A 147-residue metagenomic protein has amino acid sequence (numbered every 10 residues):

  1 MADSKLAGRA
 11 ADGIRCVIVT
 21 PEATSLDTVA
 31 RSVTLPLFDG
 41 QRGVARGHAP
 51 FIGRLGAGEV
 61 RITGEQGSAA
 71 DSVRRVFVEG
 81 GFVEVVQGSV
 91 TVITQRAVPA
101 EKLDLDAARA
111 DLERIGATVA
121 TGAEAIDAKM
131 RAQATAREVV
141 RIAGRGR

Functional and structural regions predicted by a protein language model:
M1-V19, T24, A123, R145: N-terminal export/targeting signal detector
V17-R109: Compact, glycine-rich, soluble single-domain proteins
A97-R147: Acidic/glycine-rich phosphate/pyrophosphate-binding loops and surrounding catalytic core that coordinate Mg2+
